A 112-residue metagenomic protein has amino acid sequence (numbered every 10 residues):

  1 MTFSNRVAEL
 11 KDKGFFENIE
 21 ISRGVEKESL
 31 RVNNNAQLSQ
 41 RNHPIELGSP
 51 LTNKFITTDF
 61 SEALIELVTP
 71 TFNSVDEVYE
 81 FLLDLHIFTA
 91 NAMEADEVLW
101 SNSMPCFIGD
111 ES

Functional and structural regions predicted by a protein language model:
M1-S112: Terminal catalytic/cofactor-binding subdomain
